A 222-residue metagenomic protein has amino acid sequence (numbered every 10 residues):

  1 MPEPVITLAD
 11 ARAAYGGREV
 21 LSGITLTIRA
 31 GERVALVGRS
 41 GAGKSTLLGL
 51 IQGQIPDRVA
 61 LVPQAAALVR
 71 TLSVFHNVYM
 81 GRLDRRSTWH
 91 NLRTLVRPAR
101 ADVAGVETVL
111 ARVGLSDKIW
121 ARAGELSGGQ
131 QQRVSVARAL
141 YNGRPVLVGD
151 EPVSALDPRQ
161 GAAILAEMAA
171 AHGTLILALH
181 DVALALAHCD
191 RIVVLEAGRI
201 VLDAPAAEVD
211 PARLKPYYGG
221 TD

Functional and structural regions predicted by a protein language model:
I6, L21-G23: Conserved structural motif at the start of ABC-family nucleotide-binding domains
W89-K118: Conserved ABC ATPase "signature" region
R122-L126, Q130: Conserved ABC ATPase signature
L147-D150: Catalytic Walker B motif of ABC-type/P-loop ATPase nucleotide-binding domains
L179-H180: H-loop/switch region of ABC-family ATPase nucleotide-binding domains
A185-A187: A short, surface-exposed alpha-helical micro-motif characterized by mixed small hydrophobic and charged/polar residues
